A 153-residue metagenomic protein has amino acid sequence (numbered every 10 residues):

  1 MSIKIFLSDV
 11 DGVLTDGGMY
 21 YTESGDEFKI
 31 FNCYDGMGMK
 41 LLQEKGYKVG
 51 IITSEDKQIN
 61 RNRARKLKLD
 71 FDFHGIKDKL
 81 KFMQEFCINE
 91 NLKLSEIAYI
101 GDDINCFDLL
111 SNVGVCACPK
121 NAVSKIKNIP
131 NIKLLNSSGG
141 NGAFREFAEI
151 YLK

Functional and structural regions predicted by a protein language model:
M1-D78: Alpha-helical substrate-recognition element adjacent to the catalytic core
I5, I59-K153: C-terminal cap/substrate-recognition subdomain and adjoining C-terminal extension of metal-dependent phosphatase-like
